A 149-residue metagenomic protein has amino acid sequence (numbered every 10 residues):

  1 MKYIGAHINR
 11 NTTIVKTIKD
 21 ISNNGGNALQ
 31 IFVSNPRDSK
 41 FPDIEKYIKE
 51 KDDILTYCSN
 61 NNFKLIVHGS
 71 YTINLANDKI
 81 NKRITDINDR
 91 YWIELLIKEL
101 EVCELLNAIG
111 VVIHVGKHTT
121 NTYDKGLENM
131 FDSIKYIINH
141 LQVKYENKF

Functional and structural regions predicted by a protein language model:
M1-S70, L75-I97: N-terminal pre-domain/capping segments
S59, L75-F149: Active-site acidic/histidine proton-transfer and metal-coordination neighborhood in alpha/beta enzyme cores
